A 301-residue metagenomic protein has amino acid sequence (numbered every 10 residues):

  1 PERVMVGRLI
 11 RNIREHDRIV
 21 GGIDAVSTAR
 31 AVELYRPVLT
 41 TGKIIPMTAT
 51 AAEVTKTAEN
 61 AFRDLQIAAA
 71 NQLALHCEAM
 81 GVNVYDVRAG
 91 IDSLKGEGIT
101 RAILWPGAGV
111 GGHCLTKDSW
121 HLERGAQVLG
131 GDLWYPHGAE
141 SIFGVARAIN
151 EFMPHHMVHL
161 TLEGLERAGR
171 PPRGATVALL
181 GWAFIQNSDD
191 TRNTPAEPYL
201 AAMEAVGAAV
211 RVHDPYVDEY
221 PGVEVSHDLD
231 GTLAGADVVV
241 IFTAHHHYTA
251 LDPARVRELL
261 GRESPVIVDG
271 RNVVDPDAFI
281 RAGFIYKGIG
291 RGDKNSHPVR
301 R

Functional and structural regions predicted by a protein language model:
P1-R301: Structural/interface elements that position substrates and couple domains in central-metabolism enzymes
